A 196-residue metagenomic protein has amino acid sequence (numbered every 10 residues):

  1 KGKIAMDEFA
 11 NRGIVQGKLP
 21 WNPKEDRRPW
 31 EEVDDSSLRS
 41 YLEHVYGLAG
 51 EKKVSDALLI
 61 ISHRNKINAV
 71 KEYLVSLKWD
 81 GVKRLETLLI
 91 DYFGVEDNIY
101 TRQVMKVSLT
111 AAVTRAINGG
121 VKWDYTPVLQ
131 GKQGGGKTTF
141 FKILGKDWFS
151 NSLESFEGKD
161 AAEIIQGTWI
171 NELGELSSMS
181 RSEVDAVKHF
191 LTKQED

Functional and structural regions predicted by a protein language model:
K1-R84, I99-Q103: N-terminal nucleic-acid engagement/recognition segments and initiation subdomains in replication, restriction
G2-M6, W148-N151, D196: Short secondary-structure junctions
L58-G167: P-loop NTPase catalytic core of nucleic-acid-dependent motor ATPases
V104, R181-S182: Charged, alpha-helix-enriched surfaces in structured cytosolic catalytic cores of large nucleotide-utilizing machines
G167-I170, E195: Loop/turn-to-beta-strand initiation segments
G174-E175: Walker B catalytic acidic pair
S178: Residues immediately C-terminal
V184-D196: Conserved catalytic/switch belt of AAA+ P-loop NTPases
